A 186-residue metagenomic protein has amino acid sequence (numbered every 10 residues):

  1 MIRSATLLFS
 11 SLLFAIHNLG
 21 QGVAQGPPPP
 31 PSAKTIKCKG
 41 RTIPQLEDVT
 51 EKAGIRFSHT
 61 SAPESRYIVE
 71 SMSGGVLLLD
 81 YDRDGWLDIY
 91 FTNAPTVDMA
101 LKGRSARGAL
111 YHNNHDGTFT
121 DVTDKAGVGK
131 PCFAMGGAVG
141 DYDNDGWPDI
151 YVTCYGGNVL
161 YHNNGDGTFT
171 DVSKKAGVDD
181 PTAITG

Functional and structural regions predicted by a protein language model:
M1, N18-G186: Acidic, glycine/proline-rich Ca2+-coordinating loop motifs
T6-N18: Bacterial N-terminal signal peptides
